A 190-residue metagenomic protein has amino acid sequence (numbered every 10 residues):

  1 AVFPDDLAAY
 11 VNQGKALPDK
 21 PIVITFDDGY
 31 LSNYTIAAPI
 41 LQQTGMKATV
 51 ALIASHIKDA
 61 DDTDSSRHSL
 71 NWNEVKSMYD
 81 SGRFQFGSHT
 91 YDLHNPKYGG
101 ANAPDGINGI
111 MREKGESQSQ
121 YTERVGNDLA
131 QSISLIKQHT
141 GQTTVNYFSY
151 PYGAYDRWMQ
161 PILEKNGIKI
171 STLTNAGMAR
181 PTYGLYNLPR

Functional and structural regions predicted by a protein language model:
A1-I22, R190: N-terminal pre-catalytic segment of deacetylase/amide-hydrolase enzymes
V2-L7, A51-I53, H89, L173-T174: Conserved beta-strand termini and adjacent loop/short-helix elements that scaffold enzyme active sites in alpha/beta
L7-A9, H56, H94, M178-A179: Positions that flank functional sites
N12, N33-T35, R157: Short N-terminal helix/helix-N-cap motif within the alpha/beta-hydrolase-1
N12-G14, A60, K97-Y98, T182: Short Asp/Glu-rich motifs
K20-I22, L31, Q42-D156, L188: Metal-dependent polysaccharide deacetylase catalytic core of the NodB/CE4 family, i.e., the active-site-bearing domain
N146, R157-R190: Extended hydrophobic/aromatic segments used for targeting, binding, or gating
